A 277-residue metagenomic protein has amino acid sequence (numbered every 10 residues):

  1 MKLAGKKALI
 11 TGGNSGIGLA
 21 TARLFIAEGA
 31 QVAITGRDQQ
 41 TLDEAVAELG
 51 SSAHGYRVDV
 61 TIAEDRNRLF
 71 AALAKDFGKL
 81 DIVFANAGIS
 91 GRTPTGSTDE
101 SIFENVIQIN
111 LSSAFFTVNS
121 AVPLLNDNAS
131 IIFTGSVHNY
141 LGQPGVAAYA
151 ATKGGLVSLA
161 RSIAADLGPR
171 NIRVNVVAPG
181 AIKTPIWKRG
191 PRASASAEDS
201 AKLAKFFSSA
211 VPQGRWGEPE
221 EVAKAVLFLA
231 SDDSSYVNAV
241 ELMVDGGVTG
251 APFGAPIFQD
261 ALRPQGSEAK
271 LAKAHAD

Functional and structural regions predicted by a protein language model:
N14-S15: Conserved glycine-rich cofactor-binding loop
P94-T95, D99-I107, F207: Substrate-binding pocket helix/loop in short-chain dehydrogenase/reductase
G96, N128, L141-A147, P169 (+3 more regions): Active-site loop immediately N-terminal to the catalytic Tyr-X3-Lys motif of short-chain dehydrogenase/reductase
V118, T152, A160: Active-site helix of classical SDR
P123, A165-P169, S235: Alpha-helical segment proximal to the catalytic Tyr-Lys
S136: Residue(s) in the substrate-gating loop at a strand-loop-helix junction that position the organic substrate next
V176, E198-D233, V237, V244-G246 (+1 more regions): C-terminal helical subdomain
